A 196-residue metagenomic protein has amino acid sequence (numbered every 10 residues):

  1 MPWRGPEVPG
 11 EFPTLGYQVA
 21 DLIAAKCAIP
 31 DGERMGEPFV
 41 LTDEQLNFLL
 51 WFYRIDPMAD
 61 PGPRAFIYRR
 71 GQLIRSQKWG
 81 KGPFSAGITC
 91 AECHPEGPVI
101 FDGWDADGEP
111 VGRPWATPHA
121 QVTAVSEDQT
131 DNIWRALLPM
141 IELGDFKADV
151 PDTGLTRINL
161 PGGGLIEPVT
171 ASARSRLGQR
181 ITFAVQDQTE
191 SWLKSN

Functional and structural regions predicted by a protein language model:
M1-N196: Phosphate/NTP-binding elements of NTP-utilizing enzymes
